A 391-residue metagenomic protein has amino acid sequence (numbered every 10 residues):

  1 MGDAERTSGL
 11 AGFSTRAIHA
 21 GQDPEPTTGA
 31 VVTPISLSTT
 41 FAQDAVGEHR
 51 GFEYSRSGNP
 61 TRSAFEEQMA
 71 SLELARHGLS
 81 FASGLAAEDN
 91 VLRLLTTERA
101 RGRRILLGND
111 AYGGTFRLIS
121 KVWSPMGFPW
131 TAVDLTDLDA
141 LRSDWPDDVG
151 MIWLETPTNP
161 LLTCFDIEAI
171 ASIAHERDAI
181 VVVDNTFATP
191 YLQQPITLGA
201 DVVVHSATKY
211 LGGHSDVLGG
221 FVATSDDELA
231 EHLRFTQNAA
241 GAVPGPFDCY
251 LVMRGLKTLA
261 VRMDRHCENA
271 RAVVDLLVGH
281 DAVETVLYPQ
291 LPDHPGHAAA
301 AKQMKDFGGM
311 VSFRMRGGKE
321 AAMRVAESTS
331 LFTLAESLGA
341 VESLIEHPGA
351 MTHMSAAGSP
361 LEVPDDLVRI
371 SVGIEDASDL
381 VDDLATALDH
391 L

Functional and structural regions predicted by a protein language model:
M1, P129, S143, R262 (+2 more regions): PLP-dependent enzyme catalytic core of the Aspartate aminotransferase-like
G2-G9, H77-A282: Conserved PLP-enzyme active-site core in the AAT-like
G2-N59, F65-Q68, V368: N-terminal "arm"/small-domain region of PLP-dependent enzymes with the aminotransferase-like
L10, S14-V31, E320-A357: C-terminal core of ALDH-fold dehydrogenases
T40-L94, G114-K121: Conserved N-terminal alpha-helix of the aminotransferase class I/II PLP-enzyme fold
A240-G241, S328-S337, A387-L391: A common structural junction motif
V252-V261, G308-R316, R369-G373: Short, well-ordered beta-strand elements within core beta-sheets of diverse protein domains
R271-S330, E336, H353-E362: Conserved small-domain helix->loop->beta segment predominantly found in fold-type I
